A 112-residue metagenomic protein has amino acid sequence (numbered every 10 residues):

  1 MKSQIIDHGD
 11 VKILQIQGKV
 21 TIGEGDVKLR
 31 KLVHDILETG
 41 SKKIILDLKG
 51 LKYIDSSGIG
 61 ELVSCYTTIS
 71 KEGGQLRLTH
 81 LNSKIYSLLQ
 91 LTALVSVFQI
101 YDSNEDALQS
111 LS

Functional and structural regions predicted by a protein language model:
M1-Q15: Short beta-strand/loop segment at the start of cytosolic alpha/beta domains
M1-Q4, L108-S112: Short hydrophobic/aromatic patches at helix-to-coil boundaries
H8-V11, L48, E105: Short linear motifs in intrinsically disordered/low-complexity regions
V20-F98: Amphipathic alpha-helical interaction surfaces in cytosolic regulatory modules
S83, E105-D106: Acidic phosphotransfer microenvironment of two-component signaling modules
Q99-S103: Short acidic-hydrophobic, aromatic-tinged amphipathic segments that line or gate anion-handling sites
